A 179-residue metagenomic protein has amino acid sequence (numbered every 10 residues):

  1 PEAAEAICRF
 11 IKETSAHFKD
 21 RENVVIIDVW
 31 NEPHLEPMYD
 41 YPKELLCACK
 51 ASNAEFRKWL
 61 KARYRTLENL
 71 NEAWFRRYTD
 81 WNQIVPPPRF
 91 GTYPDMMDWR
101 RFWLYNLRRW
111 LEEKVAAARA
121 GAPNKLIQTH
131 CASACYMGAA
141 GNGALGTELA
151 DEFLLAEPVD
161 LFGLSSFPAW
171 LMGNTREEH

Functional and structural regions predicted by a protein language model:
P1-V159, S165-M172, R176: Polysaccharide-binding and catalytic clefts of secreted carbohydrate-active enzymes
H179: Ligand-binding pocket scaffold of soluble enzyme catalytic domains
